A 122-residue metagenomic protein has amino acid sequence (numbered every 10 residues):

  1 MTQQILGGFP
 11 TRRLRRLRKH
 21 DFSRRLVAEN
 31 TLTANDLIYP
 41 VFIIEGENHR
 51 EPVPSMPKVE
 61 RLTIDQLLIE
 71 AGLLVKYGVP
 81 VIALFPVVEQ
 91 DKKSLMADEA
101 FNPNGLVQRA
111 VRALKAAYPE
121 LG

Functional and structural regions predicted by a protein language model:
M1-A28: N-terminal amphipathic/basic leader segments beginning at the initiator methionine
T31-L32, P80, A100, L121: Positively charged, small/polar-rich N-terminal and surface patches that mediate targeting and assembly and bind
T31-V59: N-terminal small/glycine-rich loop or linker at the start of catalytic domains across soluble metabolic enzymes
D36-P40, V81-A83, E120-G122: Structural preference for beta-strand elements that scaffold enzyme active sites
R50-I64, Y77-L106: Glycine-rich, proline-tolerant flexible connector loops at the mouths of alpha/beta enzymes
I64-G72: Short, acidic/polar
A71, N104-R112: Generic structural signal for well-ordered alpha-helices, preferentially at hydrophobic/aromatic core positions
V75, V111-P119: Surface-exposed amphipathic alpha-helices with a cationic face
